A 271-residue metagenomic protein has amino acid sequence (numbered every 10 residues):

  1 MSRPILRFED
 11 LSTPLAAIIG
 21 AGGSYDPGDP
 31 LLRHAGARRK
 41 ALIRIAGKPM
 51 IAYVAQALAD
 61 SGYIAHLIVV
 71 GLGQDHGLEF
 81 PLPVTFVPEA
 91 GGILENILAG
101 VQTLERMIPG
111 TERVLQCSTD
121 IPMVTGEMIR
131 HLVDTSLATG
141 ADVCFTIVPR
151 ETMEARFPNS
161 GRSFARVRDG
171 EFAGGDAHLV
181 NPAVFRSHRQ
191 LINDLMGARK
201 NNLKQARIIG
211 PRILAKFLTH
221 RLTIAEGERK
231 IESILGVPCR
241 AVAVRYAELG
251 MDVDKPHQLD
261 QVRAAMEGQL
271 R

Functional and structural regions predicted by a protein language model:
M1-G36: N-terminal nucleotide-binding beta1-loop-alpha1 segment
H34-A52: Short catalytic helix/loop segments, enriched in acidic residues and glycine and frequently bearing histidine
A57-I64: Short, acidic, metal-binding catalytic loop of nucleotide-sugar glycosyltransferases
V70-H76: Short, polar loop motifs at secondary-structure junctions
E79-R113, M123-E127: Short phosphate-binding loop-to-helix
C117-T119: Active-site acidic Asp-centered loop
T125-S233, V244-E248: Conserved core of the sugar-phosphate nucleotidyltransferase
K255: Short, conserved phosphate/pyrophosphate- and ester-handling motifs at nucleotide-, phospho-/glycolipid
